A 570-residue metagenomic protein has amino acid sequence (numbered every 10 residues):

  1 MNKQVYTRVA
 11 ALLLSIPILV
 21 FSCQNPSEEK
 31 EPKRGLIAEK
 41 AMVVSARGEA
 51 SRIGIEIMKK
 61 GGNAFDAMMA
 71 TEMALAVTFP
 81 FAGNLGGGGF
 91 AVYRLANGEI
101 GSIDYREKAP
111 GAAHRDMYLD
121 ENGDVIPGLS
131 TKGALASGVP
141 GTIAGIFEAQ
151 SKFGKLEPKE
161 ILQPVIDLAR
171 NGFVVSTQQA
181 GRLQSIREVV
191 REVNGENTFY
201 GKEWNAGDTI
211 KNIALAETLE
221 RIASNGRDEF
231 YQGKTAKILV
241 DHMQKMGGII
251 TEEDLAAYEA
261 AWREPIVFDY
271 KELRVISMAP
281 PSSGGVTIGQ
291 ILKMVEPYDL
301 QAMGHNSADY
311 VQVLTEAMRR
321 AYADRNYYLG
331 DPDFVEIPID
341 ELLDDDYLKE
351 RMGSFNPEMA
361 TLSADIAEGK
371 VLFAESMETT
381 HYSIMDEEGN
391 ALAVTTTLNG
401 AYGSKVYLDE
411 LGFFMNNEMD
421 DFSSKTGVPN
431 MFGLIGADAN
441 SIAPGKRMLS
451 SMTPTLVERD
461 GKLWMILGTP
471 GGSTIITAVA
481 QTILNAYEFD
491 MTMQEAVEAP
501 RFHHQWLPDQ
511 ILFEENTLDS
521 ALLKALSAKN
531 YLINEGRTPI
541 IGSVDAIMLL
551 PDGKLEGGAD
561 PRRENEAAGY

Functional and structural regions predicted by a protein language model:
N2-A10: Bacterial N-terminal signal peptides that target proteins for export
V20-S22: C-terminal motif of bacterial Sec signal peptides marking the signal peptidase cleavage site
N25-R52, E56, A64-N225, F230-Q232 (+6 more regions): Noncatalytic scaffold domains of N-terminal-nucleophile
V77-S102, I249-T251, A391-R459, F489 (+1 more regions): Active-site rim segments in enzyme catalytic domains, especially the processed small/beta chain of N-terminal
G83-N84, G88-L95, T380-I384, P454-L456 (+2 more regions): Short beta-strand scaffold segments in enzyme catalytic cores
G285-Q301, V457-M465, G471-M493, V497: M16/insulysin-pitrilysin zinc metalloprotease superfamily fold
P297-L398, Y407-L411, T426-G427, I435 (+1 more regions): Internal maturation/activation junctions in enzymes
K425, K446, E488-P539: Extended C-terminal subregions enriched in glycine
